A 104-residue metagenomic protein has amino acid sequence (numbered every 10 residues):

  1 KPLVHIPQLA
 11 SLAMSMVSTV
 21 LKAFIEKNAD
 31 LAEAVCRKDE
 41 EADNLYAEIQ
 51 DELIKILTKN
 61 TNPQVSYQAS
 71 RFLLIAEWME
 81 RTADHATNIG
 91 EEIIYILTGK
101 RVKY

Functional and structural regions predicted by a protein language model:
K1-Y104: Cytosolic, long alpha-helical scaffolding segments
